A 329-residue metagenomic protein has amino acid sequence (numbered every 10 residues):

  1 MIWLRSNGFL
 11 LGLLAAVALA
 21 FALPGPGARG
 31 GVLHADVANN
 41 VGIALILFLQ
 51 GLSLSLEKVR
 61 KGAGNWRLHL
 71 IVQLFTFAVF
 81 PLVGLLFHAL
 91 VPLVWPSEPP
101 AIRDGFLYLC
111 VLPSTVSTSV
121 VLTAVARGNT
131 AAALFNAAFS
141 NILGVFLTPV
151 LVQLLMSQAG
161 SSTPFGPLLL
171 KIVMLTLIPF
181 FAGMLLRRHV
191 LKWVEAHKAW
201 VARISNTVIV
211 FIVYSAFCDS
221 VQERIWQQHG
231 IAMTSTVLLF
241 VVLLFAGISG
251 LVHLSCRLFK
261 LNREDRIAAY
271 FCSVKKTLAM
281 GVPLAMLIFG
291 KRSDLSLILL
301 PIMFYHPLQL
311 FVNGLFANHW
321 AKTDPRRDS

Functional and structural regions predicted by a protein language model:
M1-W95, P99, Q153, S157-R263 (+1 more regions): Structural signature of multi-pass alpha-helical membrane transport proteins
L11, F75-V83, C110-V116, A132-Q153 (+3 more regions): Membrane-embedded alpha-helical segments of transport systems, primarily multispan ion/solute transporters
A28-G30, R224-I231, A285-M303: Extracellular/periplasmic helix-loop-helix junctions in multi-pass membrane proteins
K58-G62, S117-N129, H253-L258, L284-G290 (+1 more regions): Helix-loop junctions at the membrane interface of multi-pass solute transporters
W66-Q73, V94-V111, G128-A138, S235-L238 (+2 more regions): The feature identifies polytopic integral membrane transport proteins across all domains of life
H88-F146, V152, M156-F165: Membrane-interface helix-loop-helix junctions at boundaries between adjacent transmembrane segments
G247-C256, L299-P325: Membrane-helix cytosolic exit motif
L251-M286, R327: C-terminal hydrophobic structural anchor segments that stabilize assembly/packing rather than catalytic chemistry
